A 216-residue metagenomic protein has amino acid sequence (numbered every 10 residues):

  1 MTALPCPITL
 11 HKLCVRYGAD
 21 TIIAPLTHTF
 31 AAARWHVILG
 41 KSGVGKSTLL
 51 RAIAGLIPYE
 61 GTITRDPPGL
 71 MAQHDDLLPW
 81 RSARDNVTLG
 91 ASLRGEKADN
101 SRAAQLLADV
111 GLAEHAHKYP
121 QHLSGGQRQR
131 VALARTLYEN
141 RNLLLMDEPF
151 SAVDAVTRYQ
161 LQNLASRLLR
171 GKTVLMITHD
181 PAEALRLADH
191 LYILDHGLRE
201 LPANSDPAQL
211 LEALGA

Functional and structural regions predicted by a protein language model:
A54: Helix-to-loop junction immediately C-terminal to a conserved catalytic motif
D99-H115: Conserved ABC ATPase "signature" region
Y119-L123, Q127: Conserved ABC ATPase signature
L133: Hydrophobic anchor residue at the start of the ABC signature
Y138-N142: A short, proline-enriched helix->beta-strand linker immediately N-terminal to the Walker B motif in ABC-type P-loop
L144-E148: Catalytic Walker B motif of ABC-type/P-loop ATPase nucleotide-binding domains
R158-R170: Helical segment within the ABC ATPase nucleotide-binding domain
G171-T178: Conserved H-loop
